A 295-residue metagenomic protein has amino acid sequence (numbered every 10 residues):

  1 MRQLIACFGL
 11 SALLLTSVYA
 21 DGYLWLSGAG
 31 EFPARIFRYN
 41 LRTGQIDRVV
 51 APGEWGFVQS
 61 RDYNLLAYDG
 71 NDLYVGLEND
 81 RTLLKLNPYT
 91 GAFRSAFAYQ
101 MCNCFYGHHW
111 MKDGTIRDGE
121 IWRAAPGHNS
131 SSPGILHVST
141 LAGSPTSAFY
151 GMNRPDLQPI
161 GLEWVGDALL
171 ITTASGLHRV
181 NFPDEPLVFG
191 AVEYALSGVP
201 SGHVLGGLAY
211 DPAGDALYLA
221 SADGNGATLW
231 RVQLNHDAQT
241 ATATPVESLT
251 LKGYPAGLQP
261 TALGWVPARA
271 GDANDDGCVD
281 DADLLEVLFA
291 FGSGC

Functional and structural regions predicted by a protein language model:
V18-G44, P267-A268: An edge-strand/N-cap motif at the start of beta-rich repeat modules
L24-F32, V75-N79, D118, R123-S131 (+3 more regions): Conserved beta-strand positions in repeat-built beta-propeller and related beta-rich domains
F32-R38, R81-K85, N129-H137, G176-N181 (+1 more regions): Structural motif
Y39-T43, L86-G91, V138-G143, V180-V188 (+1 more regions): Short loop/turn segments immediately following beta-strands, especially the blade-tip and inter-blade linker loops
I46-E54, F93-M101, P145-N153, L187-G198 (+1 more regions): Beta-propeller fold detector
G56-G70, C102-R117, P155-V165, S201-Y210 (+1 more regions): Repeated scaffold domains used in trafficking and secretory/extracellular systems, primarily beta-propellers
N225-T228, T240-A268: Blade-level signature of beta-propeller repeat domains, shared across WD40, Kelch, NHL, RCC1 and BNR/Asp-box propellers
A273-C295: Alpha-helical segments with a strong preference for the paired helices of cellulosomal dockerin domains
